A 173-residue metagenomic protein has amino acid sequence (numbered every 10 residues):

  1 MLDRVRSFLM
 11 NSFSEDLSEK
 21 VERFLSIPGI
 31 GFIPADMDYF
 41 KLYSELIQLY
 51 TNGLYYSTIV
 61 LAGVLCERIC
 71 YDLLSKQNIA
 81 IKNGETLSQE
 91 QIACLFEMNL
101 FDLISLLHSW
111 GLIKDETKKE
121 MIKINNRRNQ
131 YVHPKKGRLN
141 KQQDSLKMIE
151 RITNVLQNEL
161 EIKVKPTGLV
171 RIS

Functional and structural regions predicted by a protein language model:
M1-Y56, G168-R171: Charged alpha-helical initiation segments
L2-R6, F40-Y43, G63, M121 (+2 more regions): Generic structural concept
R4, F8, K20, L103-L106 (+2 more regions): Charge-rich, solvent-exposed alpha-helical interaction surfaces
I33, G111-S173: Charge-enriched, short contiguous segments at helix-coil
Y43-I47, T51-S75: Short, hydrophobic, well-ordered secondary-structure elements
L54-T58, I81, N140-D144: Short, surface-exposed helix-loop/turn micro-motifs enriched in polar/charged residues
C70, S75-I122, Q130, K163-L169: Flexible secondary-structure boundary motifs
